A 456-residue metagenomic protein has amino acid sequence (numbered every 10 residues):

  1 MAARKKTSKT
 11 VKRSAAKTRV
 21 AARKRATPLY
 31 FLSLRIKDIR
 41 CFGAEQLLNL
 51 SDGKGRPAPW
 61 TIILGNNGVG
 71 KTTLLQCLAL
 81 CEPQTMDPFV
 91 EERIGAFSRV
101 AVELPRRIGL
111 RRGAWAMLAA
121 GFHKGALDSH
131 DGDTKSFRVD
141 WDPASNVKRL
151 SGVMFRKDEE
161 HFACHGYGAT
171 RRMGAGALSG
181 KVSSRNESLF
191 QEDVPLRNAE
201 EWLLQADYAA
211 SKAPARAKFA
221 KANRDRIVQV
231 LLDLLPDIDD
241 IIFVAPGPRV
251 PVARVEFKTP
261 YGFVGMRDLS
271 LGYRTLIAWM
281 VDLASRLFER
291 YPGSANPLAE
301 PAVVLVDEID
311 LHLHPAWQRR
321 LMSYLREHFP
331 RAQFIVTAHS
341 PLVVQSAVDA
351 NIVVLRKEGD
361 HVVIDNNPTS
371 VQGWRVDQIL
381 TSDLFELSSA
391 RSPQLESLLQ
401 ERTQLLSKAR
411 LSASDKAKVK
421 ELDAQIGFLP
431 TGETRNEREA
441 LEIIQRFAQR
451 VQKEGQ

Functional and structural regions predicted by a protein language model:
A2, S14-A79: Pre-Walker A-like glycine/lysine-rich segment at the N-terminus of P-loop NTPase domains
T7, K17-A26, Y30, R156 (+2 more regions): RecA-like P-loop NTPase motor core
A16-Y30, K37, F190-A299: Extended helical coiled-coil dimerization/tether regions that scaffold and oligomerize large DNA-maintenance assemblies
R56-R99, L271-S285: Phosphate-binding glycine-rich loops of NTP-binding sites
Q76-V147: Conserved P-loop NTP-binding catalytic core
A126, H130-L235, L399-R402: Coupling/switch segment of ABC-type P-loop NTPase heads
D307-E308: Walker B catalytic acidic pair
A338-H339: Conserved H-loop
